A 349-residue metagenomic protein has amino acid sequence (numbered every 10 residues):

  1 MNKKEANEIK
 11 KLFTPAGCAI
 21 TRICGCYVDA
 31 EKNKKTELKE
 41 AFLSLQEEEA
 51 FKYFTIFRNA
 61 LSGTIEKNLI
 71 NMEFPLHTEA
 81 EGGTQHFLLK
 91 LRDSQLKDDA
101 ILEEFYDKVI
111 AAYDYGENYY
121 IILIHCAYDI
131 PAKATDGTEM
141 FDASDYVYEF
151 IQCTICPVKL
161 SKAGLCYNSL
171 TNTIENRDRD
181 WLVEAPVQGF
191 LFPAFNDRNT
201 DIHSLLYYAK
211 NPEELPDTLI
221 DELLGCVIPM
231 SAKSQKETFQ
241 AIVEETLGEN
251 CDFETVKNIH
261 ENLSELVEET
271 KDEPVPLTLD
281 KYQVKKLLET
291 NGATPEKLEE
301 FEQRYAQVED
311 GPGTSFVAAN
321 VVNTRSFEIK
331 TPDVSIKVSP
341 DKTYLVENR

Functional and structural regions predicted by a protein language model:
M1-E8: Short, intrinsically disordered N-terminal pre-domain segments
K10-L12, G17, C24-R325: Long, hydrophobic alpha/beta structural blocks
A319-R349: C-terminal modules of long, charged coiled-coil scaffolds in eukaryotic assembly complexes
